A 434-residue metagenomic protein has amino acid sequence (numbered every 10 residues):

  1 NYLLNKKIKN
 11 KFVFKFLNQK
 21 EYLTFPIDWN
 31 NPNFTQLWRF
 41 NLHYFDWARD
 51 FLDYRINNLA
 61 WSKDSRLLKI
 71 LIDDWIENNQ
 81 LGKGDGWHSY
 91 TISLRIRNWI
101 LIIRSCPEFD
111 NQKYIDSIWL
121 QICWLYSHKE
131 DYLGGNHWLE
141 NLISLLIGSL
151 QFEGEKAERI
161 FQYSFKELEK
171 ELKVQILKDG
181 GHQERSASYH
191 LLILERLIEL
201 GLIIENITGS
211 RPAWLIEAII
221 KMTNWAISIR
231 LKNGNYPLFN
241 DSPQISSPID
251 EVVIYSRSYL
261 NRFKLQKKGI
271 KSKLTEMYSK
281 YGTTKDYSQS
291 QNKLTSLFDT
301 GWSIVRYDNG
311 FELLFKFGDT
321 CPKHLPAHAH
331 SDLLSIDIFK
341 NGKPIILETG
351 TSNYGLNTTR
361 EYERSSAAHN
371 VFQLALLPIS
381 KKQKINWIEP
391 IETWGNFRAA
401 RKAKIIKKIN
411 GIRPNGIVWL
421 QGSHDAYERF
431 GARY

Functional and structural regions predicted by a protein language model:
N1-D28: Extreme N-terminal leader/anchor segments
K7-I8, K63-D64, N386-W387, V418: A short coil-to-beta-strand element that immediately follows conserved catalytic motifs
K9-K11, P26, L37, Y44 (+2 more regions): A common structural microfeature
Y22-Q36, G82: Short, charged low-complexity linear motifs
F25-N30, S93-I102, E140-G148, H182-R196 (+4 more regions): Carbohydrate-binding/catalytic loop surfaces
T35-I220: Aromatic-lined, polymer-binding surfaces characteristic of secreted/periplasmic polysaccharide-degrading enzymes
G181-I346, I409-R413: Carbohydrate-active enzyme catalytic cores, enriched for enzymes that act on polyanionic acidic polysaccharides
Q289-Y434: Non-catalytic C-terminal accessory modules of carbohydrate-active enzymes
